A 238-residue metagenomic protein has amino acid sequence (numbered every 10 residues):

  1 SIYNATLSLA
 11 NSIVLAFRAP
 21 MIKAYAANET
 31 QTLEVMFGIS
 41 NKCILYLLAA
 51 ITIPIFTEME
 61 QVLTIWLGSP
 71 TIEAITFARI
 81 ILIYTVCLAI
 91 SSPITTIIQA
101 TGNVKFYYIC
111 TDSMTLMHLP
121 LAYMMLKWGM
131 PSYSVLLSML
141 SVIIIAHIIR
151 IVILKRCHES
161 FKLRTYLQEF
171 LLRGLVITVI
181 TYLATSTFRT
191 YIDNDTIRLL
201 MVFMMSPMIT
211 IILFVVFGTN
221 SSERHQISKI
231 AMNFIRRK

Functional and structural regions predicted by a protein language model:
S1, A5, A74-R79, L136: Small-residue hotspots at the loop-to-helix junctions and early N-terminal turns of transmembrane alpha-helices
S1-N4, I39, T52, Q61 (+4 more regions): Residue-level recognition of pore/gate-forming positions within transmembrane alpha-helices of multi-pass
N4-N41, T95-A100: Helix-loop junctions and terminal segments of transmembrane helices in multi-pass membrane transport/translocation
S8, I55, T96, A122 (+7 more regions): Structural signal for membrane-spanning alpha-helices in multi-pass inner-membrane proteins, emphasizing helix cores
A10, E34-A89, L116-M124, T178-V179: Alpha-helical transmembrane segments of multi-pass membrane transport and lipid-handling proteins
I94-G102, V152-Q168: Alpha-helical transmembrane segments
G102-K105, D112-I148, R156, F161 (+1 more regions): Membrane-interface helix-loop junctions in multi-pass transport and translocation proteins
H158-L163, Y182-K238: Membrane-proximal transmembrane or re-entrant/amphipathic helices at the cytosolic face
